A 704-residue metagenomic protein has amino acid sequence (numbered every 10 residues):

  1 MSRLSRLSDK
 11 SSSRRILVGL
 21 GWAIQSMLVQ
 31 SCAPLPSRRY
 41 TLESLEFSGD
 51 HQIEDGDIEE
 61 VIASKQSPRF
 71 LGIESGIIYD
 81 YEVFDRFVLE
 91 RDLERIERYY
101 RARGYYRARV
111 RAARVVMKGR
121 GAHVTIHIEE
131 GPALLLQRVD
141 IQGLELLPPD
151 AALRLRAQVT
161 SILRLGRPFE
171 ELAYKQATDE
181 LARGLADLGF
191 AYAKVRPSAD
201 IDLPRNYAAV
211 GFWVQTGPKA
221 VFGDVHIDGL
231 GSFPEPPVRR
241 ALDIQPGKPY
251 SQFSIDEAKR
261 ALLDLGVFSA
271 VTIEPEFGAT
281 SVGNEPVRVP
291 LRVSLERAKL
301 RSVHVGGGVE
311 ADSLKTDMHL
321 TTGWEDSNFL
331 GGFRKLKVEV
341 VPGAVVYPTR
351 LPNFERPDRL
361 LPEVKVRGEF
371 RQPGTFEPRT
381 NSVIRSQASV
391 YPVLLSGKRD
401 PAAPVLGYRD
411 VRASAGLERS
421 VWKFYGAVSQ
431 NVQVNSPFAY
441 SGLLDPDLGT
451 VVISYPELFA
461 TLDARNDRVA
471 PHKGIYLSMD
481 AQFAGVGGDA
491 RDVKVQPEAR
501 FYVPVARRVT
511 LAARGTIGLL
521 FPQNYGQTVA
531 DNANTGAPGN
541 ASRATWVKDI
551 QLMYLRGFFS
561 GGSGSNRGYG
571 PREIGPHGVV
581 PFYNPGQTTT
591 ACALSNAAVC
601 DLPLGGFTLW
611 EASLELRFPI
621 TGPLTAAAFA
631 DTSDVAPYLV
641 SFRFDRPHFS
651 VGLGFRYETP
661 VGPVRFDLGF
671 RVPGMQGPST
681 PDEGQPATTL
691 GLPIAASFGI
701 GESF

Functional and structural regions predicted by a protein language model:
M1-S13: N-terminal secretory signal peptides that target proteins for export/translocation
S2-L4, S31-A311, K315-G323, K337-V364 (+5 more regions): Periplasmic polypeptide-binding modules associated with outer-membrane biogenesis and secretion
K10-C32: Sec-dependent N-terminal signal peptides of Gram-negative exported proteins
L146-R154, S251-Y476, R567, I574-V579 (+4 more regions): Gram-negative/organellar outer-membrane beta-barrel architecture
D264, P290, S302-K315, V428-F618 (+5 more regions): C-terminal outer-membrane beta-barrel translocator/porin domains of Gram-negative envelope proteins and their
A270-I273, K335-L336, R508-A513, Y525-Q527 (+1 more regions): Acidic/polar loop patches that form or flank catalytic/metal-binding clefts of enzymes that bind anionic ligands
A626-F629, P663-G669: Conserved active-site loop/cleft motifs that coordinate metal ions or position small ligands
Y638, R643-T659: Strand-loop-strand
